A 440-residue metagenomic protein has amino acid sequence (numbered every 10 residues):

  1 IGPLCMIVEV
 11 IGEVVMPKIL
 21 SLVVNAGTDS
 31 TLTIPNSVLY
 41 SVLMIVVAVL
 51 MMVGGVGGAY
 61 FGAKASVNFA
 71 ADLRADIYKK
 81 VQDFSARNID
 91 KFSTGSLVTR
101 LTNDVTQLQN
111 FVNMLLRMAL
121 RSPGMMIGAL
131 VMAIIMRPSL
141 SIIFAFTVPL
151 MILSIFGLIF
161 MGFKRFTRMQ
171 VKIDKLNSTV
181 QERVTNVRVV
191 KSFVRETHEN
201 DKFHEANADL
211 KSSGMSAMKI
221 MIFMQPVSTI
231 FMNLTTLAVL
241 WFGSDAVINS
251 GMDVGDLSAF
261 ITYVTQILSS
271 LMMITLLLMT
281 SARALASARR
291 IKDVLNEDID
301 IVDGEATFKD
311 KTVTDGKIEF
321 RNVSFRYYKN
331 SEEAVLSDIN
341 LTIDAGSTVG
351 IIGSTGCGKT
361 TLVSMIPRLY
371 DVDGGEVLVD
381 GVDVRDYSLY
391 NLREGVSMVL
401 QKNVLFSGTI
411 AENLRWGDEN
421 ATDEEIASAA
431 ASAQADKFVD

Functional and structural regions predicted by a protein language model:
G2-G57, F61, I134-S139, I248-V254: Transmembrane helix-loop-helix hairpins at lipid-water interfaces of multipass membrane proteins, especially the type-1
L4, G12, M16, G54 (+4 more regions): Hydrophobic alpha-helical transmembrane segments of ABC transporter permease domains
G12-N25, V47-T94, V98, T102 (+10 more regions): Juxtamembrane helix-loop junctions of ABC transporter transmembrane domains
D29-V38, V42, M132-F146, I155 (+3 more regions): Helix-loop-helix
D83-R87, N103-L116, L120, G124 (+5 more regions): An intracellular "coupling" helix at the cytosolic face of ABC transporter transmembrane type-1 domains
K311-D440: ABC-type nucleotide-binding domain
